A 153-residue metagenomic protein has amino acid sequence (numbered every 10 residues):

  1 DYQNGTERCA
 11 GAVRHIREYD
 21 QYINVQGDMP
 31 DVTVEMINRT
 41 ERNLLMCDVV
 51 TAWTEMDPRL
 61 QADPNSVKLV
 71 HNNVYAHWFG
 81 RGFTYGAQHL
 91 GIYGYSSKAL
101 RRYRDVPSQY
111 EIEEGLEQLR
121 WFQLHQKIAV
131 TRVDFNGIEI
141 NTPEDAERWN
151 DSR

Functional and structural regions predicted by a protein language model:
D1-T6, D57-R59, Y85, N136-E139: A short acidic, often aromatic-flanked loop/helix-cap motif at beta-alpha or helix-coil junctions that lines enzyme
D1-V25, M29-R39: Short phosphate-binding loop-to-helix
G11-R14, R42, Q123, D151: Short, well-ordered alpha-helices that flank and scaffold nucleotide-derived cofactor binding pockets
E18-Y19, L45-V49, Q126: Short, high-confidence coil segments that cap the C-terminus of an alpha-helix and link into the following beta-strand
Y22-V25, V50-A52, A129-V133: Short beta-strands and strand-loop turn motifs
V32-Q109: Conserved core of the sugar-phosphate nucleotidyltransferase
G86-R153: Conserved alpha/beta core of the MobA/IspD/sugar-nucleotide pyrophosphorylase nucleotidyltransferase superfamily
